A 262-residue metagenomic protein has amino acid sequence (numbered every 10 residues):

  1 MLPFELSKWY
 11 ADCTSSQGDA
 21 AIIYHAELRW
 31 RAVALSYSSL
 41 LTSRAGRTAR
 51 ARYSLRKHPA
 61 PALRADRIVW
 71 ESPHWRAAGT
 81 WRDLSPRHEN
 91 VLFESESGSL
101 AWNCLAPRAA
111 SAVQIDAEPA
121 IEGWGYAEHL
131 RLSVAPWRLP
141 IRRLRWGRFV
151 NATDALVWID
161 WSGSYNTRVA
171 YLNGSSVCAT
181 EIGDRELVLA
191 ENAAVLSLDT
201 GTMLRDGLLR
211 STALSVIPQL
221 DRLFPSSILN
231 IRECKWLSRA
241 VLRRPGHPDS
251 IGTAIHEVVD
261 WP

Functional and structural regions predicted by a protein language model:
M1-P262: Targeting-peptide/extracellular-domain and disordered-appendage signature
